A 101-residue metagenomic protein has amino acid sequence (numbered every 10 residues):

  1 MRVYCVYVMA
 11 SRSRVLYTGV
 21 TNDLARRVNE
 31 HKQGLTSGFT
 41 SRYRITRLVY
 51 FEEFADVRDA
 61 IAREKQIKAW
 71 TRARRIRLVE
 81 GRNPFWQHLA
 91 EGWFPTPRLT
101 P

Functional and structural regions predicted by a protein language model:
M1-K65, L78, R82-P101: GIY-YIG nuclease catalytic motif and its immediate N-terminal context
K68: Catalytic/regulatory signature loops of cyclic-dinucleotide turnover enzymes and related class III nucleotidyl cyclases
T71-R72: A common structural junction motif
